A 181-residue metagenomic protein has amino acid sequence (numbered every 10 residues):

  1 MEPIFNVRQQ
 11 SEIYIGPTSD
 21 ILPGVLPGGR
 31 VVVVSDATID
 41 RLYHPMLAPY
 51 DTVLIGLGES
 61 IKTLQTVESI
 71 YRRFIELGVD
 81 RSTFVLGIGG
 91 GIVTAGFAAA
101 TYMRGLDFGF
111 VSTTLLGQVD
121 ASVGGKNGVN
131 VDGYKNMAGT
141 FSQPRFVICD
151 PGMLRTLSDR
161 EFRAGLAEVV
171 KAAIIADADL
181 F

Functional and structural regions predicted by a protein language model:
M1-F84, K171: ATP/NTP phosphate-donor binding region
S11, D51-V53, F84-L86, A100 (+2 more regions): Short, flexible coil/turn micro-motifs enriched in small/turn-prone residues
T18, F97, Y102-F181: A glycine/threonine-rich phosphate-anchoring loop and its flanking beta-alpha core in nucleotide/phosphate-binding
I39-R41, I92-T94, R155: Glycine-rich nucleotide phosphate-binding loop and flanking beta-alpha elements of Rossmann-like dinucleotide-binding
E59, I92, L115: Residue-level detector of flexible, active-site-proximal loop/helix-junction positions within diverse enzyme catalytic
T83-M103: Glycine/serine-rich anion-binding loops at beta->alpha junctions that coordinate negatively charged ligand groups
